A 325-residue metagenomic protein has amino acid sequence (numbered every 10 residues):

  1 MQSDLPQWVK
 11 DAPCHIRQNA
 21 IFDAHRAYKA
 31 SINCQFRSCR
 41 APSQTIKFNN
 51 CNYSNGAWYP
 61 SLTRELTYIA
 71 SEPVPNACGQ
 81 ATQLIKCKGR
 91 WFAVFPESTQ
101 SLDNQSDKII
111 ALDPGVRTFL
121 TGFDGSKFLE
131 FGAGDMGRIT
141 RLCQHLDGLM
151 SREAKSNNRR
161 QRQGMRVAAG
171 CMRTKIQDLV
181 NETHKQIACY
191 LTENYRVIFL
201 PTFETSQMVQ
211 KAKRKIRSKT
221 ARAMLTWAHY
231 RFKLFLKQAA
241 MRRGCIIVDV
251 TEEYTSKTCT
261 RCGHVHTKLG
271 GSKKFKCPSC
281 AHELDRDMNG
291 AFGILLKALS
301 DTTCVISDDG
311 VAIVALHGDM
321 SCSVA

Functional and structural regions predicted by a protein language model:
M1-K86, R222, T226: Acidic carboxylate diad motif detector
K86-A325: Positively charged, helix-rich recognition surfaces that bind polyanionic ligands
